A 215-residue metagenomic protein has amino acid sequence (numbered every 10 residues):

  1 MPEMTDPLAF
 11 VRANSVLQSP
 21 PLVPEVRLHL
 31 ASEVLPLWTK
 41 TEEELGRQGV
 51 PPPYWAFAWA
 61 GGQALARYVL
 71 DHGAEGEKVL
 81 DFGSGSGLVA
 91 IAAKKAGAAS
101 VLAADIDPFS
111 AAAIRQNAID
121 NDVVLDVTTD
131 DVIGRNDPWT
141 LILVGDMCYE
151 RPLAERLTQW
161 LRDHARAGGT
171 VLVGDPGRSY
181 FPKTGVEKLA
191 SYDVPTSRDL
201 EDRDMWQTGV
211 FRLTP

Functional and structural regions predicted by a protein language model:
M1-P215: S-adenosylmethionine-dependent methyltransferases
